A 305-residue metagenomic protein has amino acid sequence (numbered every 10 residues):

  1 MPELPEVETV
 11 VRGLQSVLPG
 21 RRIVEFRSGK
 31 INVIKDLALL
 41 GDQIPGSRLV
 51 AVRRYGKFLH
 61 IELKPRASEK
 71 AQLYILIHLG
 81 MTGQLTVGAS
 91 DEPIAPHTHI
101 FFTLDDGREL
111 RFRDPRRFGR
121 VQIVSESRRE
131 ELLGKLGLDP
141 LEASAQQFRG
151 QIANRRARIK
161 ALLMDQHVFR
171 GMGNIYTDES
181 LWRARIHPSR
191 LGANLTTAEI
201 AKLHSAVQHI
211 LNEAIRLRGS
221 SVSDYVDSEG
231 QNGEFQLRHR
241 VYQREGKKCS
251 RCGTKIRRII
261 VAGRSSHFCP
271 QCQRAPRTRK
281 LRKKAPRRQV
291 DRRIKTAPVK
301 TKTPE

Functional and structural regions predicted by a protein language model:
M1-G119, R264-R288, R292-K295, K300 (+1 more regions): A cross-family signal for N-terminal binding/gating loops and helix N-caps that shape access to the active site
E3-E6, V10, P19, D36 (+5 more regions): Alpha-helical structural motif
E3-E8, E25, E62-K64, E69 (+14 more regions): Glutamate identity and glutamate-enriched acidic tracts
R22-L39, R53, F58, Q151-E305: Basic, nucleic-acid-binding surfaces and adjacent catalytic neighborhoods in DNA/RNA-processing proteins
S68-R183, L191: Phosphate/anion-contacting hairpin/loop surfaces
